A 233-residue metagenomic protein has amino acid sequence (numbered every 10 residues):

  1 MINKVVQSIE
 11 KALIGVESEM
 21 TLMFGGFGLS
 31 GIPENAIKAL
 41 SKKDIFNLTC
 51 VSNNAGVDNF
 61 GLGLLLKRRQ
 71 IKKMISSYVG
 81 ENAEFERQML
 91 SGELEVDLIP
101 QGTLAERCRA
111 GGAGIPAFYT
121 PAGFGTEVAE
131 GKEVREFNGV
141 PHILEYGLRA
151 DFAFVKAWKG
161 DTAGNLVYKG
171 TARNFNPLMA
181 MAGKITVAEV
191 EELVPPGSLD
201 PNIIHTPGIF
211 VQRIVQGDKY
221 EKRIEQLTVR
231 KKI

Functional and structural regions predicted by a protein language model:
M1-I233: Conserved alpha/beta enzyme-core scaffold
